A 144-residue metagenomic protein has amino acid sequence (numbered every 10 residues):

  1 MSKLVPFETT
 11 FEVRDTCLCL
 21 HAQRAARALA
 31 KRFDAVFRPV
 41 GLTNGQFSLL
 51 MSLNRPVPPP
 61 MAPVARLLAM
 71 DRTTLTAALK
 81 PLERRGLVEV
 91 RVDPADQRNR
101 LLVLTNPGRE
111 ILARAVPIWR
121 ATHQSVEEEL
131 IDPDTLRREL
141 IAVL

Functional and structural regions predicted by a protein language model:
M1-V40, E128, T135-R138: N-terminal leader segment of winged-helix/HTH proteins
H21, S48-M51, E110: Pre-recognition alpha-helix immediately N-terminal to the DNA-recognition helix within helix-turn-helix or winged-helix
L42, P56-P59, M70: The short coil/loop that forms the "turn" connecting the two helices of the helix-turn-helix
T43-G45, P60, T105: Residues that mark the N-terminal boundary/hinge immediately upstream of a DNA-recognition element
L50, V64, L82-R85: Basic amphipathic alpha-helical segments that dock to polyanions
P58, K80-R138: Charged, amphipathic alpha-helical coiled-coil/dimerization segments
L67: Residues within the alpha-helical elements of helix-turn-helix
